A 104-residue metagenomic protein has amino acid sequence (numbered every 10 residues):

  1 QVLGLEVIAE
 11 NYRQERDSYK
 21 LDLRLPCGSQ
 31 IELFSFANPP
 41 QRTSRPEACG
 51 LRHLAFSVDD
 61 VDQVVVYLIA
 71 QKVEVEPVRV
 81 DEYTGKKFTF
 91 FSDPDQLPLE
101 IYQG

Functional and structural regions predicted by a protein language model:
Q1-S29: Core segments of cupin and vicinal oxygen chelate
L3, H53, E100: Short catalytic micro-motifs in class I SAM-dependent methyltransferases
A9-E10, R16-Y19, N38-S44, P77: A short, acidic/glycine-rich surface segment
E15-D17, A48-G50, Y83: Residue-level preference for beta-strand/loop junctions
L21-R24, V65-G104: Vicinal oxygen chelate
L21-S29, T43-Y67, K87-S92: Vicinal oxygen chelate
Q30-E32, P98: Short hydrophobic-acidic sequence motifs that mark active-site Asp/Glu residues
